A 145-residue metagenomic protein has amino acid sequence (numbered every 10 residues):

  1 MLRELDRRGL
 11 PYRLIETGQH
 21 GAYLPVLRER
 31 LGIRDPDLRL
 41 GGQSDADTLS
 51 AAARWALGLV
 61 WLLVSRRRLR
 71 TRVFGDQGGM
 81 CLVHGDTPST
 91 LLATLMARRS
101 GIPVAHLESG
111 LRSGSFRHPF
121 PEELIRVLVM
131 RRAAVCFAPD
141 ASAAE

Functional and structural regions predicted by a protein language model:
M1-G9, L92-R99: Histidine-anchored nucleotide/phosphate-binding helix
L10-L59, L63: Conserved nucleotide-sugar phosphate-binding/catalytic loop shared by glycosyltransferases and other
I15, V83-H84, L107: Structural motif
H20, P88-S89, S142-A144: Alpha-helix capping/helix-boundary segments
D37, G78-G79, A134: Conserved acidic residues
R67-S89: Short N-terminal targeting/anchoring amphipathic segment
G85-P88, L92-R99, G110-P119: Substrate-binding/gating loop at the entrance of the active-site cleft, primarily in PLP-dependent aminotransferase-like
I102-E145: Active-site-proximal region of nucleotide-activated glycan assembly enzymes, centered on histidine/acidic-rich loops
